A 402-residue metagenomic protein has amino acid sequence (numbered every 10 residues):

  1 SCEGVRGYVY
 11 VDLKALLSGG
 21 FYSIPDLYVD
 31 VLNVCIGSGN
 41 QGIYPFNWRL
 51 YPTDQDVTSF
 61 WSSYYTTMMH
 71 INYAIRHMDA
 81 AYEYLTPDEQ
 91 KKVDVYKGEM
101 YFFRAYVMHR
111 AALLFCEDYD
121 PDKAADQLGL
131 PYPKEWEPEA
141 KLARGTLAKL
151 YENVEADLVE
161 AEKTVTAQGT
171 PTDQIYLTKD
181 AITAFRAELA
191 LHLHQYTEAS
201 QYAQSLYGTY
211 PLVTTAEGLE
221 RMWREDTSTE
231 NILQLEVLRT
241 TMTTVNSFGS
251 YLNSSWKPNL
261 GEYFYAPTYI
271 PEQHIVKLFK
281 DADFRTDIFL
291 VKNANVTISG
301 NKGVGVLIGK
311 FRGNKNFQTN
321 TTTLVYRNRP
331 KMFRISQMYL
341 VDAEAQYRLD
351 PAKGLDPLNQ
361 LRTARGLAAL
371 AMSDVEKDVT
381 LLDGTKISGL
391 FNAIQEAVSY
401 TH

Functional and structural regions predicted by a protein language model:
S1-V29: Acidic, glycine-rich segments characteristic of secretory precursors and extracytoplasmic regions
G4, S200-I335, L367-E376, G384-F391: Hydrophobic-face positions in mid-chain alpha helices that act as interaction patches
F21-I36, E117-D126, A167-S250, S373-D378: Short, surface-exposed recognition loops and adjoining beta-strand edges that mediate ligand/DNA contacts, enriched
Q41-F115, G145, K163-T166, T323-P330 (+2 more regions): Conserved, well-structured interaction surfaces
Y196, P351-A352: TPR-repeat structural position
T401-H402: Conserved small/polar residues in nucleotide/adenosyl-binding loops
